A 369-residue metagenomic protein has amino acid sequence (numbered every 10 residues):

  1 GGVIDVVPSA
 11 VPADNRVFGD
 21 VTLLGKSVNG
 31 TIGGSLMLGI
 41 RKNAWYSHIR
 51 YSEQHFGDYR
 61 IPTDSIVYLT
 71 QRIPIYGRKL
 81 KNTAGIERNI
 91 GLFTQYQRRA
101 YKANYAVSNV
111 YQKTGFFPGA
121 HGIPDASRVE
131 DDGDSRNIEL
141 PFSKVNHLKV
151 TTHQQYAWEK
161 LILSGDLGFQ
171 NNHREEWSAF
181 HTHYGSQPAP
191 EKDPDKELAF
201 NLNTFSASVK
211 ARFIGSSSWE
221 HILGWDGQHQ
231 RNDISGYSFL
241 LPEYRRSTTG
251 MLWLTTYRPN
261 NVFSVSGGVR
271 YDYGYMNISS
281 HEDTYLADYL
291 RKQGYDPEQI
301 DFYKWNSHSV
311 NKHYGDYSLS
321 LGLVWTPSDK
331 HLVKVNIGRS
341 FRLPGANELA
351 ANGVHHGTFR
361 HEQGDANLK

Functional and structural regions predicted by a protein language model:
G1-L23, I32-M37: N-terminal periplasmic accessory domains that precede and gate Gram-negative outer-membrane beta-barrel machines
V17-V21, S47-I49, Y101-Y105, L161-L167 (+3 more regions): Transmembrane beta-strands of outer-membrane beta-barrel proteins
L23-N29, K42-A44, E53-G57, R98-A100 (+9 more regions): Transmembrane beta-strands of outer-membrane beta-barrel pores
K26-V28, G39, Y68, L80-I86 (+6 more regions): Replace "Gram-negative outer membrane beta-barrel proteins" with "bacterial and organellar outer membrane beta-barrel
N29-H55, Y68-F117, N146-W158, I214-W219 (+4 more regions): Transmembrane beta-barrel wall of Gram-negative outer-membrane proteins
T63-R78, G119-R136, A179-D195, N277-V310 (+1 more regions): Solvent-exposed loop segments that connect transmembrane elements
K81-E87, Y101-E159, L163, F169-N203 (+3 more regions): Flexible loop and strand-edge segments within Gram-negative outer membrane beta-barrel domains
S218-I222, D226-Q230, G236-K369: Structural signature of Gram-negative outer-membrane beta-barrels, strongest in the C-terminal barrel of TonB-dependent
